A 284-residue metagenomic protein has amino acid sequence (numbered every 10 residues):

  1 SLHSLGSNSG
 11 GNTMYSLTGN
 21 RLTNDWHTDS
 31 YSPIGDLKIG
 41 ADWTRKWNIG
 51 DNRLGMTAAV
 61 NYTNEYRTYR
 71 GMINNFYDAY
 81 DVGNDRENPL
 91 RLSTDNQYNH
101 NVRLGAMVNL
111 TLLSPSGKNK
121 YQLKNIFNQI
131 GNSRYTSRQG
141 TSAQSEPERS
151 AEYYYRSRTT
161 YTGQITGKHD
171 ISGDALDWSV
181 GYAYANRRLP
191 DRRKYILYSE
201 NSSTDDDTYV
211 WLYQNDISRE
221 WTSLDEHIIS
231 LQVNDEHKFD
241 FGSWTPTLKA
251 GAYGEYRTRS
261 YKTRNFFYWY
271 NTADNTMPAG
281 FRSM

Functional and structural regions predicted by a protein language model:
S1-R21: Extracytoplasmic gating/loop element in the C-terminal half of outer-membrane beta-barrel translocons and assembly
Y15-G19, S32-K38, N84-R86, D95-Q97 (+4 more regions): Short linear motifs at secondary-structure transitions and domain/linker junctions
R21-H27, E87-T94, S145-A151, W211-E220 (+1 more regions): Extracytoplasmic loops and strand-loop junctions of Gram-negative outer membrane beta-barrel proteins
L22-T136, R158-I165: Transmembrane beta-barrel wall of Gram-negative outer-membrane proteins
V60, T111-I130, R156-M284: Face-selective signature of the C-terminal outer-membrane beta-barrel domain
N74-R91, S137-E148, L197-W211, W269-T272: Solvent-exposed, glycine/polar-rich loop segments of beta-barrel outer-membrane systems
